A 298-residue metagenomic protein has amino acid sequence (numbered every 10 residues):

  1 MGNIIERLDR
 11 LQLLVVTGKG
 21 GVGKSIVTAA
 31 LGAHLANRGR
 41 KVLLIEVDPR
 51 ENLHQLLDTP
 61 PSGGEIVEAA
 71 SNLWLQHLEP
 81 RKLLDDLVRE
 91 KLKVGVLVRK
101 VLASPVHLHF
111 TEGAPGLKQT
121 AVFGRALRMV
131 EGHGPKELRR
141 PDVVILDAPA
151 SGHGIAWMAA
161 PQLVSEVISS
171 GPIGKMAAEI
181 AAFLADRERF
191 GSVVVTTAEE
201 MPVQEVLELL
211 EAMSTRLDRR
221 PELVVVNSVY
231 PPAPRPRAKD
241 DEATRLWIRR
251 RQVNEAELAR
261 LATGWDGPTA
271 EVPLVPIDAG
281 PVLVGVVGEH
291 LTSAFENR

Functional and structural regions predicted by a protein language model:
M1-L8, P60, A185, R189 (+1 more regions): C-terminal lobe/tail of nucleotide-utilizing enzymes
R7-L8, L35-R38, V67-A69, G134-R139 (+2 more regions): Conserved catalytic network of the ASCE P-loop NTPase/AAA+ motor domain
D9-L14: Pre-Walker A (Motif I) flank of P-loop NTPase domains
V16, G20, D48, A126 (+3 more regions): Residue-level signature of catalytic and energy-coupling elements of molecular machines, predominantly ATP/GTP-dependent
T17, V22-P80, H133, W157-Q162: Walker A/P-loop NTP-binding active-site region of P-loop NTPases, recognizing the glycine-rich GxxxxGKT/S
L44, V143, L223: Hydrophobic "anchor" residues on beta-strands that sit immediately upstream of conserved functional sites
E65-V101: A conserved catalytic-core segment of Leloir-type glycosyltransferases
V96-E200, E205-E208: Phosphate/Mg2+-binding loops and adjacent switch elements in nucleotide/diphosphate-handling enzyme cores
